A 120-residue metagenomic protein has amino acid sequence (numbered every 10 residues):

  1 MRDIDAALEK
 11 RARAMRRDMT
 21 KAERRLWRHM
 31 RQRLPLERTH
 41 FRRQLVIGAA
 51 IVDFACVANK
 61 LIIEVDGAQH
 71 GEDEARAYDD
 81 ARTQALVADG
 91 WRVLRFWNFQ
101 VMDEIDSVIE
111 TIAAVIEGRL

Functional and structural regions predicted by a protein language model:
M1-R95, F99-L120: Nucleic-acid endo/exonuclease domains
